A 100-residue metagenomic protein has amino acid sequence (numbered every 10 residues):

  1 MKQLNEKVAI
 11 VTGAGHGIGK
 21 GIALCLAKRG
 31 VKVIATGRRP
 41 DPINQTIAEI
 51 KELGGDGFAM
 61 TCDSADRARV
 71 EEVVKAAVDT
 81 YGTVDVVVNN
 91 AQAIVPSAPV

Functional and structural regions predicted by a protein language model:
V8, G13-G17, R39: Conserved glycine-rich cofactor-binding loop
T12, V84-Q92: Rossmann-fold scaffold of SDR-type NAD(P)-dependent oxidoreductases
L26: Aromatic pocket-lining residues of Rossmann-like dinucleotide-binding sites
R29-Q45: Conserved glycine-rich Rossmann-like NAD(P)H-binding loop of the short-chain dehydrogenase/reductase
G57-A59: Hydrophobic/aromatic anchor residues within beta-strands of the central parallel beta-sheet of Rossmann-like
T61-V73: The beta1-alpha1 cofactor-binding region of Rossmann-like NAD(H)/NADP(H)-dependent oxidoreductases
E71, K75, I94-V100: Conserved mid-core segment of classical short-chain dehydrogenase/reductases
